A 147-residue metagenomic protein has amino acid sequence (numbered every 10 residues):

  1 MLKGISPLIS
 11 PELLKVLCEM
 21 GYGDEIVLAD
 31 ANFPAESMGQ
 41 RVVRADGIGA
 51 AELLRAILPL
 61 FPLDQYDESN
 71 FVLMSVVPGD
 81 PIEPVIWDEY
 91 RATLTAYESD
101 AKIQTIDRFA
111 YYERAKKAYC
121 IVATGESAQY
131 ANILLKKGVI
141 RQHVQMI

Functional and structural regions predicted by a protein language model:
M1-R44: Long, hydrophobic N-terminal alpha-helical segment
K3, D24-V27, R41-V42, Q65-Y66 (+5 more regions): Structural motif
S6, S10, L14, C18-Y22 (+3 more regions): Generic secondary-structure signature for well-ordered alpha-helical cores
L8-E12, G21, I48-E52, P81 (+3 more regions): Conserved active-site and cofactor/substrate-binding residues in soluble primary-metabolism enzymes
P11-E12, V42-L58, M146: Gly/Ser/Thr-rich active-site loops/lids in small-molecule metabolic enzymes that frequently grip phosphoryl groups
A45, L54-T93: Glycine-rich nucleotide/cofactor/substrate-binding loop typically near the N-terminus or early in the first domain
A50-L54, D67-N70, S127-Q129, Q145-I147: Glycine-rich loops and low-complexity Gly/Arg-rich segments that provide flexible linkers or classic glycine-based
P81-I147: Glycine-rich, aromatic-bearing surface loops/beta-hairpins
